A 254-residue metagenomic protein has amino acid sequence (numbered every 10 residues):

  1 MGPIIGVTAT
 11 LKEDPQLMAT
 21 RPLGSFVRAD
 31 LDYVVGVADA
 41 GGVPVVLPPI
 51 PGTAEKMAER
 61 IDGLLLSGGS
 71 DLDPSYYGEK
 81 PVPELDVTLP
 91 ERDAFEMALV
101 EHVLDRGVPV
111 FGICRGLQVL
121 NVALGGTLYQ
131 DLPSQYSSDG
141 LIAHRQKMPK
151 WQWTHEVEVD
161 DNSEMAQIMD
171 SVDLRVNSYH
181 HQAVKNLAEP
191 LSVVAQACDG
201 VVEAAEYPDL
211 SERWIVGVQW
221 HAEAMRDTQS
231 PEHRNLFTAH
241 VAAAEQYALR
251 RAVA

Functional and structural regions predicted by a protein language model:
M1-F111, V122, Y129, P133-I168 (+4 more regions): N-terminal beta1-alpha1 cap of cysteine-dependent amidohydrolase-like domains
G112, L117: Glycine-rich beta-to-alpha active-site loop
I215-Q219: Active-site-proximal beta-strand elements of phosphoester/diester hydrolases
